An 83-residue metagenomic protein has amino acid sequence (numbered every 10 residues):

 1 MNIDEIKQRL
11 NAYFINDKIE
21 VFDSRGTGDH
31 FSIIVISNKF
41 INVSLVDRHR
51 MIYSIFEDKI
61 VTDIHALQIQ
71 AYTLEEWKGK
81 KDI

Functional and structural regions predicted by a protein language model:
M1-D17: N-proximal, solvent-exposed amphipathic alpha-helical segments enriched in charged/polar residues
I6-L10, V46-I60: Short, non-transmembrane amphipathic alpha-helical segments
N11, S24-G26, V61: Short polar/acidic secondary-structure junctions
N16-S32: Short edge beta-strands and adjacent turn/loop segments
S24, I36, Q70-L74: Short loop/turn motifs enriched for small/polar and acidic residues
H30, H49, H65: Histidine-centered active-site/metal-ligand motif
I34-D47: A short interface-forming secondary-structure element
S54-I83: C-terminal structural segments of small proteins and small subunits
